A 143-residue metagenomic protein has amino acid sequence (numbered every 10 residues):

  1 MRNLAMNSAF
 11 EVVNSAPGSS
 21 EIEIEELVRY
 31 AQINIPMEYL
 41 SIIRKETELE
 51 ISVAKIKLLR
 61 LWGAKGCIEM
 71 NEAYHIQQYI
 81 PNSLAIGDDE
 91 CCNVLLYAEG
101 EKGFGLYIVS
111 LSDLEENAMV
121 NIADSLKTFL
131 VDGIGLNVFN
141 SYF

Functional and structural regions predicted by a protein language model:
M1-G100, N140-F143: A surface-exposed partner-binding patch
K102-G103, G135: N-terminal processing/targeting junctions
G103-L111: Intrinsically disordered, low-complexity regulatory segments enriched in Ser/Thr/Pro and charged residues
S112-N137: Compact, glycine/acidic-enriched structural inserts
